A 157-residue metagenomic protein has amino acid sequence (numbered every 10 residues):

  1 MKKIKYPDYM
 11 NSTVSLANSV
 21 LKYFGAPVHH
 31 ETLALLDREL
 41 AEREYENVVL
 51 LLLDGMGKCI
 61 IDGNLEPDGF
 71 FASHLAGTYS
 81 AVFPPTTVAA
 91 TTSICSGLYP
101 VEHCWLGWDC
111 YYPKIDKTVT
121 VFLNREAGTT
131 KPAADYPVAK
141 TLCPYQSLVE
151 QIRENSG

Functional and structural regions predicted by a protein language model:
M1-L35: N- or domain-start disorder-to-order transition segments that initiate the globular core
K5, Y45, L50, S80-F83: Generic structural signal for short, flexible, solvent-exposed coil/loop and linker residues
P7-S19, K58-G157: Active-site-proximal alpha/beta segments of enzymes that process anionic O-linked groups
L33-Y45: A short acidic-Thr-Gly-centered motif at the start of a beta-strand
A34, D54, A76-G77: Short secondary-structure boundary micro-motifs
E46-K58, I94: Beta-strand elements within well-structured catalytic alpha/beta cores of enzymes that handle phosphate/sulfate esters
